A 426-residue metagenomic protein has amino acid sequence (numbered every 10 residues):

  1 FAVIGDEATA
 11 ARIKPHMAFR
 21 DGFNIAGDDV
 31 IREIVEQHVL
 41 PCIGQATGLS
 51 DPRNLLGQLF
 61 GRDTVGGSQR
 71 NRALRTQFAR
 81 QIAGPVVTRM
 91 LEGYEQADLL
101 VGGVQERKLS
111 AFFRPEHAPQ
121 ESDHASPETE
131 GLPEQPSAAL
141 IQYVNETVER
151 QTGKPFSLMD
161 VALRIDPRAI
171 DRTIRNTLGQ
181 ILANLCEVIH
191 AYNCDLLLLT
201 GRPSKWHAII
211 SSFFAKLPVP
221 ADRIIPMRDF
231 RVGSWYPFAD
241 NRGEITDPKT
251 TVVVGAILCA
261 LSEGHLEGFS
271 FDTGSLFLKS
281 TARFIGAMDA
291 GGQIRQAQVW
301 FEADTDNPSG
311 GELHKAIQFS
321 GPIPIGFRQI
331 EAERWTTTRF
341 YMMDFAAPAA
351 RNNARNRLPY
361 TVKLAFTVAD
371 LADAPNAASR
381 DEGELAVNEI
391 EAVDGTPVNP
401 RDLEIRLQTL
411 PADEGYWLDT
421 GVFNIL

Functional and structural regions predicted by a protein language model:
F1-A11, L199, A256, I425-L426: Gly/Thr-rich phosphate-binding beta-strand-loop-beta motif of the actin/hexokinase/Hsp70
A2-E149, H265-R355, K363: Phosphate-binding glycine-rich/basic clefts of nucleotide- and phosphate-handling proteins, predominantly
K14, V148-I170, A221-T246: Surface-exposed intrinsically disordered loops and tails
D28-E36, N176, I225-F284: Glycine-rich phosphate-binding/hydrolytic loop that grips phosphoryl groups
Y143-C194, I209-S212: Phosphate/ATP-binding catalytic cores across multiple sugar-kinase/actin-like superfamilies, primarily ASKHA
T173-H190, K205-A208, A290-Q293, D304-L426: Terminal low-complexity/disordered tails
I181-L196, T200, W206-A208, L266-L276 (+1 more regions): Subunit-assembly interface segments of extracellular/virion macromolecular structures
W206-I224: Conserved helicase motor "Helicase C" RecA-like lobe of SF1/SF2 P-loop NTPases
